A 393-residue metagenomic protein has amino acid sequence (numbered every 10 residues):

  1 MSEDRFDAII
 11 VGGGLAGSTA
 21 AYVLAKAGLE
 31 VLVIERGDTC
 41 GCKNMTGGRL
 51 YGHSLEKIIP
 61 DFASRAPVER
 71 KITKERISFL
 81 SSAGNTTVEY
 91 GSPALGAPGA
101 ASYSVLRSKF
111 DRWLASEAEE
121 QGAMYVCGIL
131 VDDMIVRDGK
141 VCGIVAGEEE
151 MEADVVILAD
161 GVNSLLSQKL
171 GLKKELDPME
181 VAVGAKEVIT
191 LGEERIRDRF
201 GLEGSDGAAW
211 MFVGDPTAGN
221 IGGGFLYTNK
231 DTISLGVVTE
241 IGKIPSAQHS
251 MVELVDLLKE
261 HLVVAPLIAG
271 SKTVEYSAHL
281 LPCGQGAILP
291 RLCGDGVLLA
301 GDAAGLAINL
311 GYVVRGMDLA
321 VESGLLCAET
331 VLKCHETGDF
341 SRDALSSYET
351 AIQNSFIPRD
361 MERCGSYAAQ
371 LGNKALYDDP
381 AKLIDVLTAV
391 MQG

Functional and structural regions predicted by a protein language model:
E3-F6, A146-V155, C293-G296: Core beta-strand elements of the Rossmann-like FAD/NAD(P) dinucleotide-binding domain in flavoenzyme oxidoreductases
D4-V33: N-terminal Rossmann-like FAD-binding beta1-loop-alpha1 element of flavoenzymes
A27, G37-A83: N-terminal FAD cofactor-binding segment of flavoenzymes
L95-S116, I244-H249: Short beta-strand to alpha-helix junction loop
E117-V264: Predominantly flavin-linked oxidoreductase catalytic cores and closely associated redox partners
H279-G311: FAD-binding beta-loop-beta segment adjacent to the flavin cofactor pocket
A307-A328: A conserved FAD-binding loop/helix module that cradles the flavin
L326-Y377: Active-site-proximal substrate-binding core of FAD-dependent oxidoreductases
